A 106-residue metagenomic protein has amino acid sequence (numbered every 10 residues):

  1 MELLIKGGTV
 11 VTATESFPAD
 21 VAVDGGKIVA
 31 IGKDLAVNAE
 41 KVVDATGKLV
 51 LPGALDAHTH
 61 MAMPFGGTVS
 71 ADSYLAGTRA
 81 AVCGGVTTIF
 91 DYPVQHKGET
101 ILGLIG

Functional and structural regions predicted by a protein language model:
M1-P52: Histidine-rich, glycine-flanked metal-binding segment
K48-G106: Metal-associated gating/positioning segment near the N- to mid-region
